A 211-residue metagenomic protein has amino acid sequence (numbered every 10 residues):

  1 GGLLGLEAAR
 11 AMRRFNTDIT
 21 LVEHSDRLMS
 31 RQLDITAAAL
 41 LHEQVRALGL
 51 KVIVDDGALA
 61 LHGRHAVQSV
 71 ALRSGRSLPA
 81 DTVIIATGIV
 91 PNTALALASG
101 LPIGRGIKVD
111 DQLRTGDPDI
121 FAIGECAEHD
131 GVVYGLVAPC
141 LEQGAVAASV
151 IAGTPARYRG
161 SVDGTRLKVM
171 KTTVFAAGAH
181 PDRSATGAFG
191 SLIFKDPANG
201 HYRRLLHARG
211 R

Functional and structural regions predicted by a protein language model:
G1, H24, E125: Cofactor-binding loop segments of dinucleotide-utilizing enzymes, especially the Rossmann-like FAD- and NAD(P)+-binding
G2-G5, A148: Catalytic nucleophile loop
G5, L28, L61, T93 (+4 more regions): Flexible, glycine-rich phosphate/dinucleotide-binding loops and adjacent beta-alpha linkers at cofactor/substrate
G5-A60, C140, Y158-T173: Rossmann-like dinucleotide-binding cores of NAD(P)H-dependent redox enzymes
V22, A71, V109, L206-R209: Hydrophobic alpha-helical segments, especially N-terminal targeting/anchoring helices
A60, Q112, R204: Short, surface-exposed charged micro-motifs
G63-A71, R76-S149: FAD-site-proximal beta/loop scaffold in flavoenzymes
C126-R211: Mid-to-C-terminal Rossmann-like scaffold of FAD/NAD(P)H-dependent oxidoreductases
